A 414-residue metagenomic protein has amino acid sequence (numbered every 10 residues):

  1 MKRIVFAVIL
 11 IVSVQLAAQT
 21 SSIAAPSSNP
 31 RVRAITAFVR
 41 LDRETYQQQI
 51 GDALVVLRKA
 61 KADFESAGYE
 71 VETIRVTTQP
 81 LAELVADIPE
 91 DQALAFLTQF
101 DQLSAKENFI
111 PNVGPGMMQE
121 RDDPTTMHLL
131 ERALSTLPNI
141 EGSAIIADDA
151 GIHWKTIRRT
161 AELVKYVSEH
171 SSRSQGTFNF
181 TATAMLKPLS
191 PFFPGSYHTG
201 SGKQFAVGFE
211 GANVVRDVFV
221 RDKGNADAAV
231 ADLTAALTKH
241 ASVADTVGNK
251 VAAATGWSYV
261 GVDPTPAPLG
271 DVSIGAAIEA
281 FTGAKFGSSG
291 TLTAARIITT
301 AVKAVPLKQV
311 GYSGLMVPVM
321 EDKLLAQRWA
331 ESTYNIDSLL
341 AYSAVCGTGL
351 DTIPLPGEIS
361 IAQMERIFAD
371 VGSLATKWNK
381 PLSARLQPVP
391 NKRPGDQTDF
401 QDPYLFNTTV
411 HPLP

Functional and structural regions predicted by a protein language model:
V5-Q15: Bacterial N-terminal signal peptides
Q19-P414: Anaerobic metallocofactor- and corrinoid-dependent redox/one-carbon enzyme cores, especially those from methanogenesis
